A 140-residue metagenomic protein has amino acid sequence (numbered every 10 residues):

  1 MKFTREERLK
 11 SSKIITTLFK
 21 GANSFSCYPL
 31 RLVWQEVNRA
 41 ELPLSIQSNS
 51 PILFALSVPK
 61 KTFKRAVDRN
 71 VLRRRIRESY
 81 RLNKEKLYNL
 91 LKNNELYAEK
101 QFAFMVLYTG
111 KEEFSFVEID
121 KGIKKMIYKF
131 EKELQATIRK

Functional and structural regions predicted by a protein language model:
M1-K140: Positively charged, solvent-exposed patches that mediate nucleic-acid binding
